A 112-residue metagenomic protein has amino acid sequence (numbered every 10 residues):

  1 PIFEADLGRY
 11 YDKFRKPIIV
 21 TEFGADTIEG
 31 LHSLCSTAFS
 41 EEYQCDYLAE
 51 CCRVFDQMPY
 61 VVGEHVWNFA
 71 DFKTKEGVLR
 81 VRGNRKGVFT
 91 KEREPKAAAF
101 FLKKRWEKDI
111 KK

Functional and structural regions predicted by a protein language model:
P1-R105: Substrate-binding/catalytic cleft of secreted carbohydrate-active enzymes, primarily glycoside hydrolases
W106-K112: Surface beta-strand/loop "capping" patches
